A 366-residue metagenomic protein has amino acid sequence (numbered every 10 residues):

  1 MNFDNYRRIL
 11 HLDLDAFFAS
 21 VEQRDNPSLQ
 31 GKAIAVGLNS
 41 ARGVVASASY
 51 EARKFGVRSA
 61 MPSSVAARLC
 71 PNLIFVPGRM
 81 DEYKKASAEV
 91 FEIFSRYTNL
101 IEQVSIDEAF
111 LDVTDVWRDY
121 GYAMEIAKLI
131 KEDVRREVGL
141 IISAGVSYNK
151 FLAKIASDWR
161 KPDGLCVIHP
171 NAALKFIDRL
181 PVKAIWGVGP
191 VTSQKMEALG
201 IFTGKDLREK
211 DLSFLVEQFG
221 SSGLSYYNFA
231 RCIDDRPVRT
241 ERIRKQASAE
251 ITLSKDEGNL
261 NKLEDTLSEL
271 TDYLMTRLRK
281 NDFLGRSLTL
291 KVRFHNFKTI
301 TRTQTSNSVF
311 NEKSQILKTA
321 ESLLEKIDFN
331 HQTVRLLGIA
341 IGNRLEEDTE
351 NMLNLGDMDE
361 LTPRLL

Functional and structural regions predicted by a protein language model:
M1-Q218, L224, E347-L366: Gly/Gly-Pro- and Ser/Thr-rich, intrinsically disordered tail segments characteristic of DNA damage-repair and tolerance
D4, H11, A184, T192-V334 (+1 more regions): DNA-contacting surface of Y-family translesion DNA polymerases
G37-N39, T114, E250, R293 (+1 more regions): Structured loops at beta-to-helix junctions and adjacent beta-edge loops in soluble globular domains
V104-E108, S147-K150, F283-S287, Q332-L336: Short Gly/Ser/Thr- and Asp/Glu-enriched loop/turn motifs at secondary-structure junctions
